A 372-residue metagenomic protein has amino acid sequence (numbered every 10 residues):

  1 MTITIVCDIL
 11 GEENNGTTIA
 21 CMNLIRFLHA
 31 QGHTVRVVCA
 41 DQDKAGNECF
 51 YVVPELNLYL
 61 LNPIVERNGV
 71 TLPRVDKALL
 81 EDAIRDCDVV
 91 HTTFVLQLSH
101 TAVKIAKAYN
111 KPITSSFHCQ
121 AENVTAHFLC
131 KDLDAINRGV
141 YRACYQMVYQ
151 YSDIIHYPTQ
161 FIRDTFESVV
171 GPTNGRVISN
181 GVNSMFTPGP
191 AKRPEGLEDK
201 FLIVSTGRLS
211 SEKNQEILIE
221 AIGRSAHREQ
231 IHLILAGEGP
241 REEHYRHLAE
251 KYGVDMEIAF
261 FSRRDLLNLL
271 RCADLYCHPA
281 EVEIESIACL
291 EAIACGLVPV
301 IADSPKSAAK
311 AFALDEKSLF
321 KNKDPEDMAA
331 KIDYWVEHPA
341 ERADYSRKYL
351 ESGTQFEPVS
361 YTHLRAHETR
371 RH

Functional and structural regions predicted by a protein language model:
T4, E195-K213, I219-G223: Conserved donor-binding/catalytic core segment of Leloir-type glycosyltransferases
D41, F161, G181: Carbohydrate-associated surface elements
I84, F260, N268-A273: Short alpha-helical donor nucleotide-sugar binding micro-motif in glycosyltransferases
V95, E281: Aromatic "clamp/platform" in nucleotide-sugar-dependent glycosyltransferases that forms part of the donor/acceptor
E243-F261: Nucleotide-activated donor-binding/catalytic signature segment of Leloir-type glycosyltransferases, i.e., the conserved
V298-A302: Short hydrophobic beta-strand element within catalytic cores of glycosyltransferases and related nucleotide-activated
L314-P325, Y334-P339: Conserved acidic donor-binding segment of nucleotide-sugar-dependent glycosyltransferases
T362-T369: Conserved small/polar residues in nucleotide/adenosyl-binding loops
